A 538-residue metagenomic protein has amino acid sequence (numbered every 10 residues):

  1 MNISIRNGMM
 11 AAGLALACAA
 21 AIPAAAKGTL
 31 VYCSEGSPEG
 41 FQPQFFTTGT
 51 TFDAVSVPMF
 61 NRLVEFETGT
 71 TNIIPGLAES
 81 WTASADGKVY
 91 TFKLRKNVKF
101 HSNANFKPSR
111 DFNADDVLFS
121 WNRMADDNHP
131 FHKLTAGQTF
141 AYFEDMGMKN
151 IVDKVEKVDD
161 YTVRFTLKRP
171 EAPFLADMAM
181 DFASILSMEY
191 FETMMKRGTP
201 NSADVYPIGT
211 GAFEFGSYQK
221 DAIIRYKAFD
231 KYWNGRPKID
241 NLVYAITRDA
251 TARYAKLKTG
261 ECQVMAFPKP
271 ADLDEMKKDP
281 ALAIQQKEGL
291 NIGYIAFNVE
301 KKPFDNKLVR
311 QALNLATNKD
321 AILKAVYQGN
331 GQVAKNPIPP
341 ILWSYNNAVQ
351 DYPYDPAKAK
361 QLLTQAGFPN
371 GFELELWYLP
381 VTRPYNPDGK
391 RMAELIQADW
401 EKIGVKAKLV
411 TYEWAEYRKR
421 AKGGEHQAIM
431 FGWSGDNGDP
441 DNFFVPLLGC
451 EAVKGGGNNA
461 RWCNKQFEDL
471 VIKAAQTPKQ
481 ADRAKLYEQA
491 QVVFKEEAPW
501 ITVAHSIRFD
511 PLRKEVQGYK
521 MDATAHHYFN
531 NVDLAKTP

Functional and structural regions predicted by a protein language model:
R6, K93, A125-F191: Surface-exposed binding/hinge segments that line and control ligand-binding clefts or catalytic entry sites
T29-S34, T51-A54, A172-P173, Q219 (+5 more regions): Detector for C-terminal structural segments
C33-D86, N122, H129, I208-T210: N-terminal lobe/hinge region of extracytoplasmic solute-binding protein
S37-D53, L77, A104-K107, A172-S184 (+3 more regions): A structural "hinge/loop" feature
E67, K227-D230, G289-A312, A316 (+1 more regions): A bilobed periplasmic-binding-protein/Venus flytrap-type ligand-binding module shared by bacterial periplasmic
E79-F131, R164, K256, P303: Aromatic- and charge-enriched surface segment that lines or borders ligand/interaction sites
G198-D204, F229-E275, Q286, A393 (+1 more regions): Ligand-site clamp/hinge motif
V333-A366, R383-R391: Structural transition elements
